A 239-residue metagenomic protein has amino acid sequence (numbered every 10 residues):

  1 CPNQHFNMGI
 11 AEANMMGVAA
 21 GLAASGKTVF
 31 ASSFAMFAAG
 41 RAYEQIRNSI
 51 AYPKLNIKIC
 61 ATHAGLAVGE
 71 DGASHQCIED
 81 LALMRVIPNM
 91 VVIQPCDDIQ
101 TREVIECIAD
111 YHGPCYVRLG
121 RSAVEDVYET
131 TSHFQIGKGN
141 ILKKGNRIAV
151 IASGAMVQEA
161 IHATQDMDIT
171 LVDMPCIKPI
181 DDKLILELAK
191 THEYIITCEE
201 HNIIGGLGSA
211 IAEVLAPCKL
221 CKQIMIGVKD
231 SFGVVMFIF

Functional and structural regions predicted by a protein language model:
C1, I87-P88, K219: Short, structured coil segments at secondary-structure junctions
C1-F6, A24: Catalytic-site beta-strand/loop segments enriched in glycine and acidic/polar residues
Q4-M8, F30, E193-I195: Short, structured active-site "lid" loops
H5-G17, S33-A39, A61-H63, Q94-C96 (+1 more regions): Active-site nucleophile and cofactor-binding loops and adjacent substrate-binding regions of central metabolic enzymes
H5-N7, V92, Y116, L171 (+1 more regions): Conserved beta-strand scaffold positions in the cores of enzyme catalytic domains, especially in NTP/NDP-utilizing
E12, V68-G69, G120-F239: Thiamine diphosphate
V18, V104-C107, E187-L188: CheY-like receiver
L22-A149: Conserved thiamine diphosphate
